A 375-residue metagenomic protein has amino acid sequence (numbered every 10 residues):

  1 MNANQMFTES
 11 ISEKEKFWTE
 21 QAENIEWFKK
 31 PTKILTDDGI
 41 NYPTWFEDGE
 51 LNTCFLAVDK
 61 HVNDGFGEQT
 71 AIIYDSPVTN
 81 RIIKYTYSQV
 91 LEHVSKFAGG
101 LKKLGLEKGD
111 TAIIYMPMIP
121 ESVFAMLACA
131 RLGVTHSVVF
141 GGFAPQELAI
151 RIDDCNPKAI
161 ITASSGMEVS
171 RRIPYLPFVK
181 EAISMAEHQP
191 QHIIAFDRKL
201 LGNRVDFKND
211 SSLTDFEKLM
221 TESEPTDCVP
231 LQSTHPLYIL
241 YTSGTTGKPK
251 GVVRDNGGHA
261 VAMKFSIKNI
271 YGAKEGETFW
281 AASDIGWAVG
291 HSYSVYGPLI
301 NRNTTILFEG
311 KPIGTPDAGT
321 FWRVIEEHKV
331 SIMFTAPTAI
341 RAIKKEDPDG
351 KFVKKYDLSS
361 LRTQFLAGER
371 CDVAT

Functional and structural regions predicted by a protein language model:
M1-Y85, Q89-E92, K96, F178 (+3 more regions): N-lobe entry segment of adenylate-forming
C54, E68, I72-L127, A144 (+3 more regions): Conserved AMP-binding/adenylate-forming core of the ANL superfamily
E68-T70, I193-F196, F207-Y241, K248 (+3 more regions): Conserved pre-ATP/AMP-binding loop-to-beta segment of ANL
V78-R81, I239-V252, I267: Conserved adenylation A10 loop of the ANL superfamily
M116-P117, S137-D153, S165-P174, D284 (+1 more regions): ATP-dependent adenylate-forming carboxylate-activation enzymes
P117, A159-F178, L200, F308-P312 (+1 more regions): Adenylate-forming
R131-E217, P337: Structural core segment of the AMP-binding/adenylate-forming
A260-T278, A288-S331, K345-F352: Conserved AMP-binding/adenylation subdomain of ANL enzymes
